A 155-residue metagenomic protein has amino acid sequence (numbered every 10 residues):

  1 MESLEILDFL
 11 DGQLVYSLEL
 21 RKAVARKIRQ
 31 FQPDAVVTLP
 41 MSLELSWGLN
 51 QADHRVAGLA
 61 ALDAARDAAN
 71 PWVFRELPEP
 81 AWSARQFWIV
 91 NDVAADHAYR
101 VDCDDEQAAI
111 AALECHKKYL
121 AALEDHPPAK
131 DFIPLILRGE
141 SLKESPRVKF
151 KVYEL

Functional and structural regions predicted by a protein language model:
M1-K27: Core alpha/beta nucleotide-donor-binding catalytic domains of modification enzymes
S17-L155: Metal-dependent de-N-acetylase/amidase catalytic core
